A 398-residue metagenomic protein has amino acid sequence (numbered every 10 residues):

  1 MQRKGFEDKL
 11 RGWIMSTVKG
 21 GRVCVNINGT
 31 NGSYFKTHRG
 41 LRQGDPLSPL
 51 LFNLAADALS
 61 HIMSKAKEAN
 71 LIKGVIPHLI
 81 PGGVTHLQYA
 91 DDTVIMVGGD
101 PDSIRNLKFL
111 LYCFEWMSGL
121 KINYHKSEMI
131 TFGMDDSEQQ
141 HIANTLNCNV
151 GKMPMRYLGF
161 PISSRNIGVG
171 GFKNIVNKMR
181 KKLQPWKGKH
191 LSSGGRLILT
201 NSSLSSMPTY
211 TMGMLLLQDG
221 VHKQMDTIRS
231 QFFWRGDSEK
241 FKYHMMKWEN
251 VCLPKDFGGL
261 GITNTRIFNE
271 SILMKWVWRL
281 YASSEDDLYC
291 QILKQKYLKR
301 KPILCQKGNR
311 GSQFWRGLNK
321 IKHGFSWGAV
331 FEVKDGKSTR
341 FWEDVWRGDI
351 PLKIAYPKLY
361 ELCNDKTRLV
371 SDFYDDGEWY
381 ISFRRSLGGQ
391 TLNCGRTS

Functional and structural regions predicted by a protein language model:
M1-S398: A helix-boundary/hinge signal
